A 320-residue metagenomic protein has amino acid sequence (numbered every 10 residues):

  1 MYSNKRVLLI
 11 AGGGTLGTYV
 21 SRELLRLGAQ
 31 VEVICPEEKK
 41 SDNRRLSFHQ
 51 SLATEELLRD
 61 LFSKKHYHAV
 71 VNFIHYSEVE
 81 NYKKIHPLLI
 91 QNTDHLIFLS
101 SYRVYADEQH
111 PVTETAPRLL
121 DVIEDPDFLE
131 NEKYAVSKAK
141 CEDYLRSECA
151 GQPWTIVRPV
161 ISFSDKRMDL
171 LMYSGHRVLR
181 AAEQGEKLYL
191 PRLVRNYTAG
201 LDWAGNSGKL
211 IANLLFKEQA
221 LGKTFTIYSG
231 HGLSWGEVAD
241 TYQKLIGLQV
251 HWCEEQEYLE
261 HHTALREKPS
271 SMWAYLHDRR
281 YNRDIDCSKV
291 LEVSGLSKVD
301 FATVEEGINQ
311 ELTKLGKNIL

Functional and structural regions predicted by a protein language model:
V7-L27: N-terminal Rossmann NAD(P)H-binding glycine-rich loop of SDR-like oxidoreductase domains
K40-N43, S47-T93, F98, V104-A106: NAD(P)H-binding glycine-rich loop region in Rossmannoid oxidoreductase-like domains and their noncatalytic homologs
H86-A139, S147-E148, T155: Conserved Rossmann-fold NAD(P)-dependent oxidoreductase catalytic core, especially the SDR/UDP-sugar
E142-M168: Conserved beta-loop-beta element that borders a ligand/cofactor-binding pocket
S164, L190-Y197, F225-L233, T241-L245 (+2 more regions): Glycine-rich Rossmann NAD(P)(H)-binding loop
R180-D202: A conserved pocket-lining segment of Rossmann-fold NAD(P)-dependent short-chain dehydrogenase/reductase
L210-W273, N309-L320: Mid/C-terminal beta-alpha module of Rossmann-like enzyme folds, strongest in SDR-family dehydrogenases/epimerases
M272-L320: C-terminal amphipathic/interface module of NAD(P)-dependent oxidoreductases and related NAD-binding regulators
